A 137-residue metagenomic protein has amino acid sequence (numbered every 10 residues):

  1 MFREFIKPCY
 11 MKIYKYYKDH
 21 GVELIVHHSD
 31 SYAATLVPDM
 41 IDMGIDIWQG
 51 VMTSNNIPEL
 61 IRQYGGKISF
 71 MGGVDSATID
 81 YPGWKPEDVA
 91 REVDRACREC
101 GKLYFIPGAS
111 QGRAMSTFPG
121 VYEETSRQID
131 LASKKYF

Functional and structural regions predicted by a protein language model:
M1-F137: Active-site loop segments of alpha/beta catalytic cores
